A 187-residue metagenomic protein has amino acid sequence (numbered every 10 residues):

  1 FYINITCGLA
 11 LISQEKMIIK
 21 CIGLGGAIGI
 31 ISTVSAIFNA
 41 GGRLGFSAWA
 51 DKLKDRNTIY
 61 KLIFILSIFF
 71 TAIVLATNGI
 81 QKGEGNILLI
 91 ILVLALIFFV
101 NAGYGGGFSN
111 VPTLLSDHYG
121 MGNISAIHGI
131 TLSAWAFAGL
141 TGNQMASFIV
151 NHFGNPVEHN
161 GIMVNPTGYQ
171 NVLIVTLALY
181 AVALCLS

Functional and structural regions predicted by a protein language model:
F1-S47, F108, P112, G139-S147: Extracytoplasmic gate region of multi-pass secondary transporters
C7, I73-T77, V182-L186: Residue-level signal for alpha-helical transmembrane segments in multi-pass membrane proteins
M17-A27, D51-L53, A76-I91, S147-Y169: Extracellular/lumenal inter-transmembrane loop segments of multi-pass membrane transporters
I22, S35-N39, L44-G45, A50-L114: C-terminal transmembrane helical hairpin of 12-TM major facilitator-type secondary transporters
H118-N155: A late C-terminal transmembrane helix in Major Facilitator Superfamily
Q170-S187: Symmetry-related core transmembrane helices of the 12-TM Major Facilitator Superfamily/SLC fold
